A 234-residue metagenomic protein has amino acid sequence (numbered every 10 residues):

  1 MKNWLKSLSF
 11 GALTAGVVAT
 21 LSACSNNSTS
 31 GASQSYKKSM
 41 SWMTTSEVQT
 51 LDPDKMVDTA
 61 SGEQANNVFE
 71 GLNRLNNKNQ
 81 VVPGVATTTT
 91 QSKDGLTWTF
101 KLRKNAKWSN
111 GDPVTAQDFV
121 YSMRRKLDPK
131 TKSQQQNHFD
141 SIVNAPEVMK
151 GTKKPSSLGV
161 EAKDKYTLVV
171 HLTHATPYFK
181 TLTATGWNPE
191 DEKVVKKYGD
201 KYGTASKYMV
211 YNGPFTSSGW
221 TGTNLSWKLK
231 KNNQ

Functional and structural regions predicted by a protein language model:
K2-F10: Bacterial N-terminal signal peptides that target proteins for export
T20-A23: C-terminal motif of bacterial Sec signal peptides marking the signal peptidase cleavage site
S25-N27: Bacterial signal peptide processing site
Y36-Q49, T97-F100, F119-S122, L168-V169 (+2 more regions): Short, well-ordered beta-strand elements
M43-K93: N-terminal lobe/hinge region of extracytoplasmic solute-binding protein
T87-Q134: Aromatic- and charge-enriched surface segment that lines or borders ligand/interaction sites
N137-K193: Surface-exposed binding/hinge segments that line and control ligand-binding clefts or catalytic entry sites
L172-Q234: Gly/Pro-rich hinge or "lid" segments in bacterial periplasmic/extracellular proteins
